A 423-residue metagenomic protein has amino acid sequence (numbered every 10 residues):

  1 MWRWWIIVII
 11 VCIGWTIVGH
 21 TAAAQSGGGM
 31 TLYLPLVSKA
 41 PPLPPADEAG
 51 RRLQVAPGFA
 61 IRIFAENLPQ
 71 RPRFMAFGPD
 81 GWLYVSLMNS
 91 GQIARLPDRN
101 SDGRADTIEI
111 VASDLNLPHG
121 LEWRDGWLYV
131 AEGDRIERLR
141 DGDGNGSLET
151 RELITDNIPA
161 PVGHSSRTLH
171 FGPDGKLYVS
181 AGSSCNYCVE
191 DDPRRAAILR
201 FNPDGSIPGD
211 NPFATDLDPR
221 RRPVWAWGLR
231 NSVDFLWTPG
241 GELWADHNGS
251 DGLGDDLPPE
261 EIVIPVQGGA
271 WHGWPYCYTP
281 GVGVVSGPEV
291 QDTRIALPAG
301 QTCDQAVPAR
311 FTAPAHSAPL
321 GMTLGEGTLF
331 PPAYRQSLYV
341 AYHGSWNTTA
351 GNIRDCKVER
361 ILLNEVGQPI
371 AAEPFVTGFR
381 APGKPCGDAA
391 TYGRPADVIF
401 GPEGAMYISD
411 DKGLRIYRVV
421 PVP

Functional and structural regions predicted by a protein language model:
P42-P57, Q70, S166, S184-C188 (+6 more regions): Beta-propeller domain segments
M75, L121, L169, S232-F235 (+2 more regions): Hydrophobic core register within WD40 beta-propeller blades
G78, R124, G172-D174, T238 (+2 more regions): Structural WD40 beta-propeller signal
W82, W127-L128, R135, K176-Y178 (+4 more regions): Generic structural signal for coil-to-beta-strand starts
Y84-S86, V130, Y178-S180, A245-H247 (+2 more regions): Residue position within the beta-strands of beta-propeller blades
S90, A105, G133, L148 (+4 more regions): A detector of repeated loop/turn-to-beta-strand junctions in beta-rich toroidal repeat architectures
S101-T107, G142-S147: Acidic, glycine-anchored loop motifs typical of Ca2+
D134-F171, G182-S184: Asp-box/WD-like beta-propeller blade repeats and closely related beta-sheet repeat scaffolds
